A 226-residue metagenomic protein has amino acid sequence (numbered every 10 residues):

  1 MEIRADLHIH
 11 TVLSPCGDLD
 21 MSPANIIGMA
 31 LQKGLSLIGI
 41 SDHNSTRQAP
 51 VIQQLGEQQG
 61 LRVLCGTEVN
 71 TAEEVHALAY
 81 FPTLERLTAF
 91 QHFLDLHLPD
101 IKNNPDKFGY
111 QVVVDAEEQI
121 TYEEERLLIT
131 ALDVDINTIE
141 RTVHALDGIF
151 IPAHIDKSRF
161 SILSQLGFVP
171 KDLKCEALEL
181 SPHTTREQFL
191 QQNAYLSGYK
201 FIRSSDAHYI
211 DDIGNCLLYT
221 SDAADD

Functional and structural regions predicted by a protein language model:
M1-E73, L166-L173, R186: An N-terminally biased module of ancient metal coordination in phosphate/nucleic-acid-related enzymes
E2, L55-A177, T184: Extended substrate/RNA-proximal surfaces in nucleic-acid metabolism proteins
G17-D18, A49, E74-L78, F160-G167 (+1 more regions): Histidine/acidic-residue-rich catalytic or RNA/ligand-binding cores of hydrolases and nuclease-related proteins
D42, H154, P182, S205: Short secondary-structure boundary segments
P170-D172, N193-L196: Short, conserved loop/helix-junction motifs that constitute active-site signature segments in enzyme catalytic cores
T185-Q191: A short, acidic, amphipathic alpha-helical segment used as a generic capping/interface helix at domain edges
K200-G214: Short acidic/histidine-rich active-site segments
Y219-D226: Conserved small/polar residues in nucleotide/adenosyl-binding loops
